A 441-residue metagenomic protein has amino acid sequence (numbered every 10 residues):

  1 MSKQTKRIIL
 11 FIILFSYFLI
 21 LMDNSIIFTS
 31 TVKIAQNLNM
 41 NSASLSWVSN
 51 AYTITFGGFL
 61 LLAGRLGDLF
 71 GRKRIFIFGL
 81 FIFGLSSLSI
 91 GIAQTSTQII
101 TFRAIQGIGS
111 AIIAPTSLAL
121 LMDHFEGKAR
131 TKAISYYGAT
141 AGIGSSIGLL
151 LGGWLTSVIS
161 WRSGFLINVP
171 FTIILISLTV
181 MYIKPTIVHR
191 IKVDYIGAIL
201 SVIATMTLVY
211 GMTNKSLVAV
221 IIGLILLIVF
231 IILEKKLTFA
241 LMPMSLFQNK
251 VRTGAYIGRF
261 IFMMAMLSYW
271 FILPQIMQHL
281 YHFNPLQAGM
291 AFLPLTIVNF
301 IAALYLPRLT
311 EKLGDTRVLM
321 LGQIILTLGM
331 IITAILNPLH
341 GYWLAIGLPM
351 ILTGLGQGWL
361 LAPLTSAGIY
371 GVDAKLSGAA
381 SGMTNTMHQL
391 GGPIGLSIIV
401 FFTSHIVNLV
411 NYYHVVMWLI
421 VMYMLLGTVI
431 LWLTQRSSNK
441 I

Functional and structural regions predicted by a protein language model:
M1-M22, Q36: Cytosolic juxtamembrane N-terminal segment immediately preceding the first transmembrane helix of multi-pass
I8-F18, I27-T29, F239-N439: 12-transmembrane solute porter fold
S30-F59, Q98-T101, L286-Q287: Extracellular/periplasmic helix-loop-helix junction of adjacent transmembrane segments in MFS-like secondary
I34-A35, L66-G67, L151-I159, M212 (+4 more regions): Interfacial helix-cap and linker-helix signal at transmembrane-aqueous boundaries of multi-pass secondary transporters
N39, G71, I92-Q98, I159-S160 (+3 more regions): Helix-breaking motifs and short loop linkers at transmembrane-helix boundaries and internal kinks in secondary membrane
N50-G64, A114-L118, L293-L306: Central cavity-lining transmembrane alpha-helices of secondary-active solute carriers, predominantly the Major
L60-I196: Helix-loop-helix hairpins in multi-pass membrane proteins, especially solute transporters
S157-G258, N284, A291, V421: Hydrophobic transmembrane-helix bundles of small-molecule transporters
